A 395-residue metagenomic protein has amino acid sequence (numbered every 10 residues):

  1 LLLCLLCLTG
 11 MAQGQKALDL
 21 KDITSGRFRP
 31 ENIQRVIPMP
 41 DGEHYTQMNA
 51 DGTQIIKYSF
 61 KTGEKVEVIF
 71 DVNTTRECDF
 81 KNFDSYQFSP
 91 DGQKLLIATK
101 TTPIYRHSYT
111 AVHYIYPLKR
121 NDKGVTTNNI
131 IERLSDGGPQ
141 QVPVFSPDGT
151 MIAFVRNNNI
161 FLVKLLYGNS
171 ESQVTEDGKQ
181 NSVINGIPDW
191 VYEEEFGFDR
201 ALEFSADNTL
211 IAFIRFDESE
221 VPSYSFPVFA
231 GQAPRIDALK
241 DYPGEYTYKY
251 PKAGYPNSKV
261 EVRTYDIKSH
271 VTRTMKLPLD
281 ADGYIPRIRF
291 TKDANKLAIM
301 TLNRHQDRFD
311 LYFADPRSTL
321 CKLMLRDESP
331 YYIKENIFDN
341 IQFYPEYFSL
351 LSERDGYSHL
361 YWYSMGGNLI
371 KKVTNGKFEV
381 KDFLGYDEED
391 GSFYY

Functional and structural regions predicted by a protein language model:
L1-A17: Bacterial Sec-dependent N-terminal signal peptides
A12-Y395: Beta-propeller folds
